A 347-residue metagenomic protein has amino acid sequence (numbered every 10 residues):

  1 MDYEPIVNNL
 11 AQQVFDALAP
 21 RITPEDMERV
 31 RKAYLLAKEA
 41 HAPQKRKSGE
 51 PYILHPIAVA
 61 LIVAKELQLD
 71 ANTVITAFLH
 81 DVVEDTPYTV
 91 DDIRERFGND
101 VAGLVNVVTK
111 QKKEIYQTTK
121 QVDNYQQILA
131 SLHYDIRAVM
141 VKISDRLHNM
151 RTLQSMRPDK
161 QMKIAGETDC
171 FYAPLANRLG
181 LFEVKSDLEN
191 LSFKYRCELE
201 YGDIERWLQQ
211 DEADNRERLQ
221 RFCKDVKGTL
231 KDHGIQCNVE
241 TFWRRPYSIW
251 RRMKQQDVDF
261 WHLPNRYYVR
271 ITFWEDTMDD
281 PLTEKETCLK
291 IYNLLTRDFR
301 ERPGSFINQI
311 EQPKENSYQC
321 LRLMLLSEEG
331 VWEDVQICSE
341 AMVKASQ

Functional and structural regions predicted by a protein language model:
M1-T23, K38-Q44, I53-E66, D70 (+7 more regions): Nucleic-acid processing machinery
N9, E28-K32, L36, D100 (+1 more regions): Generic alpha-helical secondary structure signal
A17-A33, V90-D100: Short, mixed-charge amphipathic alpha-helical segments
L35, L61, G103-V107: Generic alpha-helical structural context detector
T73-D81, V141: Active-site alpha-helical segments that house and flank conserved acidic catalytic motifs for diphosphate chemistry
F78-D85, T89-V107, L181: Hydrophobic or amphipathic alpha-helical targeting/insertion segments
L104, V108-K113, D135: Transcription initiation cofactors for RNA polymerase, centered on bacterial and plant organellar sigma factors
